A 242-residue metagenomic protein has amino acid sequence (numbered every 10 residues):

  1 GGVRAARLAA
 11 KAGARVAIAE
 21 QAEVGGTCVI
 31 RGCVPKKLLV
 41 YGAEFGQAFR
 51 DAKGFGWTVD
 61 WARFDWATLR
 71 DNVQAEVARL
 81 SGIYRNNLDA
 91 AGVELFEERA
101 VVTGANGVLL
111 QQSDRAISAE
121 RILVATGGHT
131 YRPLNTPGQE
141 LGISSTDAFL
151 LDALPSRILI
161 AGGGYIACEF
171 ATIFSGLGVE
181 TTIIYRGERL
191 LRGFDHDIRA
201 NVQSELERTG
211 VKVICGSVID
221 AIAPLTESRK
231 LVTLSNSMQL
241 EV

Functional and structural regions predicted by a protein language model:
G1-I18, I166-G176: N-terminal Rossmann-like FAD-binding beta1-loop-alpha1 element of flavoenzymes
L8-K11, V24-R31, A78-A161, A221-I222 (+1 more regions): FAD-binding core/adjacent interface of flavoenzyme oxidoreductases
A10-V29, V179-L190: Glycine-rich FAD pyrophosphate-binding loop
V16, V93-L95, G142, T181 (+2 more regions): Generic structural signal for residues in well-ordered beta-strands
A22-G46, R189-E207: Conserved N-terminal glycine-rich FAD pyrophosphate-binding loop of Rossmann-like flavoproteins
K37-N72: Glycine-rich active-site loop/strand segments that organize a redox cofactor
V59-E76, V101, G107-L109, A116 (+1 more regions): Helix-loop-beta segment of a Rossmann-like dinucleotide-binding subdomain
A75-S81, R85, F149-L150, P155-L159 (+2 more regions): Rossmann-like dinucleotide-binding cores of NAD(P)H-dependent redox enzymes
